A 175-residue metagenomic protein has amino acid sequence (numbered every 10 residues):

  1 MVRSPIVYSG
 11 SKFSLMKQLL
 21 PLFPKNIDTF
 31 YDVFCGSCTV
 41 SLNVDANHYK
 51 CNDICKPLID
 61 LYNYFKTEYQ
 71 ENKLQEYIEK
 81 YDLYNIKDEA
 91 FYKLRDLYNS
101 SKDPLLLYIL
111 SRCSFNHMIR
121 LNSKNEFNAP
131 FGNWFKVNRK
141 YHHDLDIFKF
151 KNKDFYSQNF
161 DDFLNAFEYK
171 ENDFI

Functional and structural regions predicted by a protein language model:
M1-Q18, L22, E68-I175: SAM-dependent nucleic-acid methyltransferase catalytic core
N26-D96: SAM cofactor-binding core of SAM-dependent methyltransferases, primarily the Rossmann-like beta-alpha-beta module
